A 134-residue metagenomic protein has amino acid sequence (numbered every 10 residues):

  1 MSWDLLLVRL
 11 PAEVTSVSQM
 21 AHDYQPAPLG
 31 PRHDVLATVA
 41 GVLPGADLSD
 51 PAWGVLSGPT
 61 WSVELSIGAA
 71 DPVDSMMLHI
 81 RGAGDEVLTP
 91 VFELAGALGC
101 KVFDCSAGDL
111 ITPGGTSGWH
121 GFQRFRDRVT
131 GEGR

Functional and structural regions predicted by a protein language model:
M1-R134: Acidic (Asp/Glu-rich) sequence patches and key acidic residues that form negatively charged surfaces used
